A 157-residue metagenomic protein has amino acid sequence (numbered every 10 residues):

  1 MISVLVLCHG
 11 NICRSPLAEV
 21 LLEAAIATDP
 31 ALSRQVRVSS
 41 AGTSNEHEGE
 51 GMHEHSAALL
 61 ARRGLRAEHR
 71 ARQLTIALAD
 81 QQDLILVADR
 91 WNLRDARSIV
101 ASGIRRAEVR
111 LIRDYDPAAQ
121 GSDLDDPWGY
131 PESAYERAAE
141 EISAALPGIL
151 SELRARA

Functional and structural regions predicted by a protein language model:
M1-Q82, S151-A157: Conserved active-site segments centered on acidic
S15, D89-R90: Helix N-cap/beta->alpha junction signal
L84, R90-A157: Phosphate-binding/catalytic loops
